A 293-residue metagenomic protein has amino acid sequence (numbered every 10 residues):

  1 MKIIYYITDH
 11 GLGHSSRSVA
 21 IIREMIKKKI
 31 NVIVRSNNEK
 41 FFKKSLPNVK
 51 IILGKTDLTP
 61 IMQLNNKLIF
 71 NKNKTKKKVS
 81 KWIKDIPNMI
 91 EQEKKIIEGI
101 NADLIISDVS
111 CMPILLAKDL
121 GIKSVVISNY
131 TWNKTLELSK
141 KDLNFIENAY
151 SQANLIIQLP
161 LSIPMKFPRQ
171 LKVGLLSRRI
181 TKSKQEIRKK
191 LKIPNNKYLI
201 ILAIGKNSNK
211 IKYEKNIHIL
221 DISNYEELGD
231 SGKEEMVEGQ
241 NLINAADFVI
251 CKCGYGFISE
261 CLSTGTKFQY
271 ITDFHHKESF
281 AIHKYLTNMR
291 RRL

Functional and structural regions predicted by a protein language model:
M1-G11: Nucleotide-activated donor-dependent transferases that construct or modify glycoconjugates
D9, K28-K84: Conserved nucleotide-sugar phosphate-binding/catalytic loop shared by glycosyltransferases and other
S15-M25: Short amphipathic alpha-helix
I22, L176-F248, I258: Donor-nucleotide binding loops and adjacent catalytic segments primarily of GT-B fold Leloir glycosyltransferases
S80-N101: An amphipathic, basic-hydrophobic alpha-helix
K94-E147: Conserved nucleotide-sugar donor-interacting segment of glycosyltransferase catalytic cores, predominantly GT-B
I105-V109, L116, V237-A281: A donor-sugar binding/catalytic signature common to diverse glycosyltransferases and related nucleotide-sugar
T135-S208: A nucleotide-sugar donor-handling region in carbohydrate enzymes
